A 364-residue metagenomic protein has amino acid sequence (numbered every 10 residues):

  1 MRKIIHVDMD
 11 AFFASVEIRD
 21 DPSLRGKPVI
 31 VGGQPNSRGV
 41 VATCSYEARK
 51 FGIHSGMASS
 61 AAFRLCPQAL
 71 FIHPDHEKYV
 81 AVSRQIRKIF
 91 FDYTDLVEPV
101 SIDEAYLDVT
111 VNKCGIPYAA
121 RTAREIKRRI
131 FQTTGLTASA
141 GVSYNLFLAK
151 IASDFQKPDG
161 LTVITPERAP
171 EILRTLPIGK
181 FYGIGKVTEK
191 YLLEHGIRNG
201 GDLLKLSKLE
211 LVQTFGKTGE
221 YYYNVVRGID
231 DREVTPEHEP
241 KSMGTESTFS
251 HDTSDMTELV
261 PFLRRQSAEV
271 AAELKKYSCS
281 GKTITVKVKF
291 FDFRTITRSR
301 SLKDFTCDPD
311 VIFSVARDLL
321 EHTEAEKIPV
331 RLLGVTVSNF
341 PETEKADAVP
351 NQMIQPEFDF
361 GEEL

Functional and structural regions predicted by a protein language model:
M1-T214, G219-E220, V337, T343-K345 (+1 more regions): Gly/Gly-Pro- and Ser/Thr-rich, intrinsically disordered tail segments characteristic of DNA damage-repair and tolerance
H6, K180, T188-V330, N339-L364: DNA-contacting surface of Y-family translesion DNA polymerases
V100-E104, S143-L146, C279-T283, I328-L332: Short Gly/Ser/Thr- and Asp/Glu-enriched loop/turn motifs at secondary-structure junctions
